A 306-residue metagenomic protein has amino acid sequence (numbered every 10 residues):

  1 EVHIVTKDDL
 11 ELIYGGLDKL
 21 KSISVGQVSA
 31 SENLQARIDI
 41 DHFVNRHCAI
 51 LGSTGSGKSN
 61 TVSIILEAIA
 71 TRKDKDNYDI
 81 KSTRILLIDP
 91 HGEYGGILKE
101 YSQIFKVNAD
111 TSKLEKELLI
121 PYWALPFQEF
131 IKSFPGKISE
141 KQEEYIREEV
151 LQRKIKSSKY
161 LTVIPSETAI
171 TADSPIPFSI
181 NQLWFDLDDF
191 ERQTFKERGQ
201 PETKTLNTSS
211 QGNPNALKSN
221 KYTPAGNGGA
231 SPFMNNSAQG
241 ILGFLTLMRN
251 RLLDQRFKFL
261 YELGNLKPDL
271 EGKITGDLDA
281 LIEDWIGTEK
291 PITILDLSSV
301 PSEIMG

Functional and structural regions predicted by a protein language model:
E1-Q27, D39: Charged, amphipathic alpha-helical linker segments immediately N-terminal to NTP-binding catalytic cores
K21, L34, P291-T293: A generic secondary-structure signal marking the coil-to-beta-strand transition
S24-N108: Glycine-rich phosphate-binding loop of nucleotide-binding enzymes
D39, L119, S298: Glycine- and other small-residue-rich loops at beta-strand/loop junctions that grip anionic moieties
S53-S56, E117, S133-F134: Flexible, glycine/proline-enriched loop segments at strand-loop-helix junctions that form or flank small-ligand binding
G92-L98, S102, Y122-G306: P-loop NTPase motor domains
V107-T111, I120-A124: Conserved AAA+ ATPase "SRH/arginine-finger" region at the nucleotide-binding site
A109-K116, F130: Conserved P-loop NTPase catalytic core
